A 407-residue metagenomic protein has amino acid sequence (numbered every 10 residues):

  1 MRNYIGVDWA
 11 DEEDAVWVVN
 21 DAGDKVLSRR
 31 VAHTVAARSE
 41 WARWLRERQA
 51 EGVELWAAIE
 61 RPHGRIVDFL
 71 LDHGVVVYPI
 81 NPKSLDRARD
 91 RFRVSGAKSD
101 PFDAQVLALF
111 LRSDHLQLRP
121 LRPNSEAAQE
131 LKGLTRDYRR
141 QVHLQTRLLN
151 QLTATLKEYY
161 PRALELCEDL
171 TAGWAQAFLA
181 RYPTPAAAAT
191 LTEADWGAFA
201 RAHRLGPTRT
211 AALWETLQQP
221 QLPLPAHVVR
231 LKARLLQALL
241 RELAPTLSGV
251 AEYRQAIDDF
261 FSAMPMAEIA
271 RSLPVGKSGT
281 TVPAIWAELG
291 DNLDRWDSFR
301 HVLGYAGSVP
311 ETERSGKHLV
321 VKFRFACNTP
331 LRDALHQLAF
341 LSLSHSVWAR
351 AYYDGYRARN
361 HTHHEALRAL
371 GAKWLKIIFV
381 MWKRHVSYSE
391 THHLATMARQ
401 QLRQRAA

Functional and structural regions predicted by a protein language model:
M1-A407: A detector of single, family-specific signature residues that are central to catalytic or substrate-handling motifs
